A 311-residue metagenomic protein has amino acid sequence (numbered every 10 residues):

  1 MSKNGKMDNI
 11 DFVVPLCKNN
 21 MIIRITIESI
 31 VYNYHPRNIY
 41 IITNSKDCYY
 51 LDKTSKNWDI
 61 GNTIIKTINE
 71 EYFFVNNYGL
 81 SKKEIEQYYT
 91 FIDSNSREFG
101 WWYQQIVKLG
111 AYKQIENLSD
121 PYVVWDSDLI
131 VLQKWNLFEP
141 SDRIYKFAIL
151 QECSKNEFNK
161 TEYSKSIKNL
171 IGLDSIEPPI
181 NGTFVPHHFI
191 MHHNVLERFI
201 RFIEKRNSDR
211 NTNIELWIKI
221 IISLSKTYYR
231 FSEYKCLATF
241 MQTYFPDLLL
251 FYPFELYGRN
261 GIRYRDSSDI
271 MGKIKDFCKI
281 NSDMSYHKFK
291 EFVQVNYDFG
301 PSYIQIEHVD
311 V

Functional and structural regions predicted by a protein language model:
D8-I10, V31-I41: Short loop->beta transition adjacent to catalytic acidic/histidine clusters or analogous donor-positioning motifs
I10-N19: A conserved hydrophobic helix/loop-capping motif in glycosyltransferases and polysaccharide synthases
N19-Y32: Short, well-formed alpha-helical segments that are part of the catalytic scaffolds of diverse glycosyltransferases
P36-C48, K66-F73: Short beta-strand/loop segment that forms part of the nucleotide-sugar
S55-Q114: Active-site-proximal specificity loops/subdomain of glycosyltransferases
V107-L150: GT-A fold catalytic core of metal-dependent nucleotide-sugar glycosyltransferases, centered on the diacidic
K134-L224: Conserved catalytic core of nucleotide-sugar-dependent glycosyltransferases
T212-V311: A glycosyltransferase accessory/donor-loop signature
